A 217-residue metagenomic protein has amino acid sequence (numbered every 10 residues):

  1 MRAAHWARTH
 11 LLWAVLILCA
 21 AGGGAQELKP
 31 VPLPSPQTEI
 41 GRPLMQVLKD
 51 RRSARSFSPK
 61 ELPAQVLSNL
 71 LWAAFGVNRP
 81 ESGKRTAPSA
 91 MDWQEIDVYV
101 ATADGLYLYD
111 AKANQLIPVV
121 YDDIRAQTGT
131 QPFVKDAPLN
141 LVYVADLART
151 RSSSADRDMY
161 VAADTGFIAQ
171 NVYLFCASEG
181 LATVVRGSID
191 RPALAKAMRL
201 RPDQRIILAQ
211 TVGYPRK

Functional and structural regions predicted by a protein language model:
M1-L12: Bacterial N-terminal signal peptides that target proteins for export
H10-A20: Bacterial N-terminal signal peptides
Q26-A137: N-terminal amphipathic, basic helical "cap/leader" segment at the start of enzyme domains
Q37, Y143-L147, Y214: Short, small-residue-rich loop/turn micro-motifs
R51, L70, V98, L139-T150 (+1 more regions): Small-aliphatic-rich amphipathic alpha-helix that forms the alpha element of a beta-alpha
K135-P138, D203-R205: Short coil/turn connectors at secondary-structure junctions
L181, R199-L200: Helix N-cap/coil-helix junction residues
L200-K217: A glycine-rich helix N-cap at a beta->alpha junction
